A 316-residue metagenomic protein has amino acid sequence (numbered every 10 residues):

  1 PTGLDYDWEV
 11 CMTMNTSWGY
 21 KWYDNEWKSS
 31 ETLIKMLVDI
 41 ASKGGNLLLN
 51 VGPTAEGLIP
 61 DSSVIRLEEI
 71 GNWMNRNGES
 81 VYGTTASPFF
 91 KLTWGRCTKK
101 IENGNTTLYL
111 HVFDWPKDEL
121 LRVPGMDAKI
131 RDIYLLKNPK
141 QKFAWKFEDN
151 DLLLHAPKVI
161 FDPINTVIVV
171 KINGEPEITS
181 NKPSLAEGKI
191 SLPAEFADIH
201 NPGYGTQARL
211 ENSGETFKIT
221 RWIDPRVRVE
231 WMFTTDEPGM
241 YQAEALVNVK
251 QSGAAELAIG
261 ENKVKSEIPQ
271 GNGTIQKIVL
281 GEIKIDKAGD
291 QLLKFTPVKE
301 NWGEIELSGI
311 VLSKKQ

Functional and structural regions predicted by a protein language model:
P1-M240, V247, Q251-I283, L292-K315: Mature catalytic domains of secreted/periplasmic carbohydrate-active enzymes
